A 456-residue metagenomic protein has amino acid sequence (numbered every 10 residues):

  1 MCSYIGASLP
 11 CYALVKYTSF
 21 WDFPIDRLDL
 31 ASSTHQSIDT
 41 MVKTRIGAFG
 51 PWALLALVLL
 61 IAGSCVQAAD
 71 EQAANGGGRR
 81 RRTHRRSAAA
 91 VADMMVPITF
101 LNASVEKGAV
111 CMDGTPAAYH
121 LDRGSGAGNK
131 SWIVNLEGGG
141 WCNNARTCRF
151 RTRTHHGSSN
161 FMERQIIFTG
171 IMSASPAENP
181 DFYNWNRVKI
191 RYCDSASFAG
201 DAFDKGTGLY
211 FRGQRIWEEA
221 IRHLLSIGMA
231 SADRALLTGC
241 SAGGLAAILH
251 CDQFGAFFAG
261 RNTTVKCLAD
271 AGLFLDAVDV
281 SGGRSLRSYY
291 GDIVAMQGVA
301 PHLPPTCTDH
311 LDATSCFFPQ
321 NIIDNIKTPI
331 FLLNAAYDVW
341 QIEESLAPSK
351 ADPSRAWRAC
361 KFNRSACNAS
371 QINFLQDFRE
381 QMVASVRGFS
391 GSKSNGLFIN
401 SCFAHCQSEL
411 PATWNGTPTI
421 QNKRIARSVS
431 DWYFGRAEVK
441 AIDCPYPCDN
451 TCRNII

Functional and structural regions predicted by a protein language model:
M1-Y17, W21-D22, D26-A56: Classical eukaryotic N-terminal signal peptides for Sec-dependent ER targeting/secretion, especially the positively
C2, D39-I456: C-terminal His-loop and adjacent cap/lid subdomain of alpha/beta-hydrolase
